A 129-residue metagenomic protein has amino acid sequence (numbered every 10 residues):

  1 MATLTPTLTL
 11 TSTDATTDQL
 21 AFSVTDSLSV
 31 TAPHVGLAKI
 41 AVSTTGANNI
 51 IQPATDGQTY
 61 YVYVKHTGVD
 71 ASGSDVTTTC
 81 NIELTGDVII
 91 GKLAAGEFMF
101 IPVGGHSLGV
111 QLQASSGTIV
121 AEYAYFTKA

Functional and structural regions predicted by a protein language model:
A2-T16, V30, Q113-A129: C-terminal interaction-tip segments
T11-A47: Transition segment at domain starts
T16-Q19, A41-D56, C80, S115-G117: Surface-exposed ligand/attachment interfaces on beta-rich extracellular proteins
V35-L37, T59-Y61, F98: Intrinsic-disorder/low-complexity, polar/charged segments enriched in Ser/Thr/Lys/Arg/Asp/Glu/Gln
A47-N49, D70-S74, I90-G91, T118-A121: Short, surface-exposed beta-strand/loop "edge" segments at domain boundaries and coil↔beta transitions
A47-Q52, Y60-H66, G109-Q113: Hydrophobic beta-strand segments within beta-rich accessory/binding domains
D56-V88: Short, surface-exposed beta-strand/strand-loop-strand elements in extracellular ectodomains
C80-A129: Short, Lys/Arg-rich amphipathic alpha-helical interaction segments that bind nucleic acids or acidic protein surfaces
